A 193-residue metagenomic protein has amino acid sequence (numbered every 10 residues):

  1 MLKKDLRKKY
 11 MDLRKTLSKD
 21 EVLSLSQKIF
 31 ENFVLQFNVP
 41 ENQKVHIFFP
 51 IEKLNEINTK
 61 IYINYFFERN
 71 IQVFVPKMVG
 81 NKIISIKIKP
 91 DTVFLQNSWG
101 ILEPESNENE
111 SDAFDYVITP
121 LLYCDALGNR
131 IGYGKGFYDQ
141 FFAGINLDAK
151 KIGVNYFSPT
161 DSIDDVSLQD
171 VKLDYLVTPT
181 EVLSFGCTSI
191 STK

Functional and structural regions predicted by a protein language model:
M1-L95, I101-L102, N107-E110: N-terminal active-site beta-alpha-beta segment that forms phosphate/nucleotide-binding and substrate-recognition loops
I83-K193: Conserved phosphate- and dinucleotide-binding cores of soluble alpha/beta proteins, encompassing both enzyme active
